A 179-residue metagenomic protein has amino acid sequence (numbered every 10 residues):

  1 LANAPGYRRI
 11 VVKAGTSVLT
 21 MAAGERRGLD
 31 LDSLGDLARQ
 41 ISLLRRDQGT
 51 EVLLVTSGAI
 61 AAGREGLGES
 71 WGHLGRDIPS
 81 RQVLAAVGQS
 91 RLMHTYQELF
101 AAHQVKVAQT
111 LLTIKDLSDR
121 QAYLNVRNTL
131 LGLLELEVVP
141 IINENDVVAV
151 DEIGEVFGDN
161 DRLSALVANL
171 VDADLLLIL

Functional and structural regions predicted by a protein language model:
L1-L179: Nucleotide/pyrophosphate-binding catalytic subdomain
